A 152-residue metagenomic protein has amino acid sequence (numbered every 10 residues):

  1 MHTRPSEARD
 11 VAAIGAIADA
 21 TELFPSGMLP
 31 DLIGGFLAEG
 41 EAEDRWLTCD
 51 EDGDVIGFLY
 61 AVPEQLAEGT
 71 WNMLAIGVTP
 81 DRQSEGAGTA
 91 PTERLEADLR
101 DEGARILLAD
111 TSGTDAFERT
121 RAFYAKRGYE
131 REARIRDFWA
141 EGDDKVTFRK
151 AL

Functional and structural regions predicted by a protein language model:
M1-H2: Extreme N-terminal starter segment of soluble prokaryotic enzymes
P5-A75, T79-D81, T92-R94, D98 (+2 more regions): Acetyl-CoA-dependent GNAT
A67-G69, A116-F117, W139-D144: Short acidic/glycine-enriched loop/turn segments that link adjacent beta-strands
S84: Residues in Ca2+-coordinating acidic/glycine-rich loops
L99-S112: Conserved GNAT acetyl-CoA-binding A-motif
D110-S112, A125-K145: Conserved catalytic-core motifs of GNAT/GCN5-like acyltransferases
T120: Helix-turn-helix
